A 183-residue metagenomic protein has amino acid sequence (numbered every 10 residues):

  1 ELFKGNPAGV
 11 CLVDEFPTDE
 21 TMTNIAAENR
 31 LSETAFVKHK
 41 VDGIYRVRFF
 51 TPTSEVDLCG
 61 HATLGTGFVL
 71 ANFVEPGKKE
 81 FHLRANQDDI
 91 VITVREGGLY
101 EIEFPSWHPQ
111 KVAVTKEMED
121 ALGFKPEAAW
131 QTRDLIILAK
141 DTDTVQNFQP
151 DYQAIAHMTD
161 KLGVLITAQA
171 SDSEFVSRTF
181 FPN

Functional and structural regions predicted by a protein language model:
E1-L58, T63-N183: Active-site proximal loop and beta-alpha junction motif in alpha/beta enzyme cores
